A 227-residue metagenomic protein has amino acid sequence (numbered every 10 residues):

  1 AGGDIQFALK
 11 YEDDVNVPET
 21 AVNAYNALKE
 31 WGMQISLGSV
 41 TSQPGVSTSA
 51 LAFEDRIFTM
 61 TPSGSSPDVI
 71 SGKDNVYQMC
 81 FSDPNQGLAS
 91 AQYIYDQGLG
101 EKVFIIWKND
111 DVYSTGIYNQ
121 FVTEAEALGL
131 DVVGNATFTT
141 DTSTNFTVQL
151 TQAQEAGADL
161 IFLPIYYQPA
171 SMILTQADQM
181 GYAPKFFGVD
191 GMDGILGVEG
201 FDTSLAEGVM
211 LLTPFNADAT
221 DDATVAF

Functional and structural regions predicted by a protein language model:
G2-D4, E54-I57, A125-D131, D178-P184 (+1 more regions): Short helix-capping segments at alpha-helix termini
G2-I70, M79, F138-F146, Q168-S171: Beta-alpha junction/loop-to-helix N-cap segments that form part of ligand/metal-binding clefts
A8-E12, V133, F187, M210: General small-molecule cofactor/ligand-binding pocket signal
A21, M79-K102, T115-I117, S143-T147 (+3 more regions): Hydrophobic alpha-helical segments within soluble ligand-binding/sensing domains
L28-V40, M60-P62, K102-W107, A136 (+3 more regions): Periplasmic-binding protein-like
D55-Q92, M210-N216: Extracellular glycoside hydrolase catalytic/binding regions
N75-T137, L160: An alpha-beta-alpha
L174-F227: Extracellular/periplasmic periplasmic-binding protein-like sensory domains
